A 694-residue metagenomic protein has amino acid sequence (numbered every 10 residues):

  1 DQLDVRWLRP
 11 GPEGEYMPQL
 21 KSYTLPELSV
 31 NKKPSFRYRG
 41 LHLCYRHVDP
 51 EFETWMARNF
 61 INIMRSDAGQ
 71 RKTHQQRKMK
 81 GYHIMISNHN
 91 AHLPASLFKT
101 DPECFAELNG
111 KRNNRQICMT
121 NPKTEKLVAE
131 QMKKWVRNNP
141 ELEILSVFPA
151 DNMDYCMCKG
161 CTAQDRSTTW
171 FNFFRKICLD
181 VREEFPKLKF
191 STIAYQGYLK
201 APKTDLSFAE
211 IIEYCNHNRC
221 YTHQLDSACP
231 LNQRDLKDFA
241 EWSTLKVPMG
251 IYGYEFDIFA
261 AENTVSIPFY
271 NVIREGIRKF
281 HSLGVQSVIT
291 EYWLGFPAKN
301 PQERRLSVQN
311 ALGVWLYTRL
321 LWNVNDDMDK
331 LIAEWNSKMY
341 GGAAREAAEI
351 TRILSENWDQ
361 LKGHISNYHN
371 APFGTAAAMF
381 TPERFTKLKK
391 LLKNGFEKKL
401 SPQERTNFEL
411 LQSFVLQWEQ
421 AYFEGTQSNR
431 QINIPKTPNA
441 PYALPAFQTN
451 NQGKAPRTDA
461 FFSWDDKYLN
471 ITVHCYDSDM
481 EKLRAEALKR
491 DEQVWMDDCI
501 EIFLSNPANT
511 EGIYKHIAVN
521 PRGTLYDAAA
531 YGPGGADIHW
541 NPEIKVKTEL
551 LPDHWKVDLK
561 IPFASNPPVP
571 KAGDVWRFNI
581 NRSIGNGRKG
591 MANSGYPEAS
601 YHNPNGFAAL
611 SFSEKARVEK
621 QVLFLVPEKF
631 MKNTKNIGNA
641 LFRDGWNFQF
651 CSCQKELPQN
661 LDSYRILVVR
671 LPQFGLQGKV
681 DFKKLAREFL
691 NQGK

Functional and structural regions predicted by a protein language model:
D1-S146, A150-F171, R175, R182-E184 (+3 more regions): Feature activates predominantly on carbohydrate-active enzymes
H42-H47, D67-A68, D151, A194-Q196 (+6 more regions): Structural motif
D49, E125-Q131, D165-D180, A228-A240 (+4 more regions): Well-ordered, non-membrane alpha-helical segments in soluble/globular domains
T120-T124, K134, P230-A343: Structured mid-domain segments that build the active-site/substrate or prosthetic-cofactor binding neighborhood
S191-Y221, N263-F269, N300-A311: Substrate-binding cleft/loops of secretory-pathway carbohydrate-active enzymes
L312-S428: Catalytic domains of carbohydrate-active enzymes that cleave complex glycans
Q427-R617: Structural preference for beta-rich elements and adjacent junctions enriched in aromatics
P627-K694: Helical hinge/lid and interdomain linker segments adjacent to catalytic or ligand-binding clefts that mediate domain
